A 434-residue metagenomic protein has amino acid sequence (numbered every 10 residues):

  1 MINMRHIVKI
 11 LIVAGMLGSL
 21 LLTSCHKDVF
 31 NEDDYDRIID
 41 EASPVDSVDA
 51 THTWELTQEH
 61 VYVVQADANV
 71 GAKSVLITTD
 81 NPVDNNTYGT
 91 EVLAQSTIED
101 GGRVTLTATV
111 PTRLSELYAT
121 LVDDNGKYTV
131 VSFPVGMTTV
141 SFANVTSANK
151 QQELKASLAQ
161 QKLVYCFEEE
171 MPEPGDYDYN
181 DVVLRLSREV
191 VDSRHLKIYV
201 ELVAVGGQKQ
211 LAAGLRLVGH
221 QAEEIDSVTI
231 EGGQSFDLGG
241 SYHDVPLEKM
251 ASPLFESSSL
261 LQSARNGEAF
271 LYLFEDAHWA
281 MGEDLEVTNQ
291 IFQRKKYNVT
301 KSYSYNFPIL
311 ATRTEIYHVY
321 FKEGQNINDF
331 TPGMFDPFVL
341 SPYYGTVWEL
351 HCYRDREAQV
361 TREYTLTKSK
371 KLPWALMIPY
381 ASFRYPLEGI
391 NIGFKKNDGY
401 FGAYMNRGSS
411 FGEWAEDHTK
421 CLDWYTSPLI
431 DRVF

Functional and structural regions predicted by a protein language model:
I2-I12: Bacterial N-terminal signal peptides that target proteins for export
L21-S24: C-terminal motif of bacterial Sec signal peptides marking the signal peptidase cleavage site
K27-G175: Acidic/polar, low-complexity intrinsically disordered N-terminal segments immediately downstream of a Sec signal
S47-T57, L158-V164, P174-D176, I198-K209 (+6 more regions): A structural signal for beta-rich interaction modules in eukaryotic proteins
Y62, L186, R194-A204: Short, well-ordered beta-strand segments enriched in hydrophobic/aromatic residues
A66, L202-G206, L217: Asparagine-centered strand-capping/turn motif at beta-strand->loop junctions
V70-T87, Q208-H243, S259, A269 (+2 more regions): Extended low-complexity, serine/threonine- and proline-enriched intrinsically disordered segments
E256-F434: A eukaryote-biased signal for long
